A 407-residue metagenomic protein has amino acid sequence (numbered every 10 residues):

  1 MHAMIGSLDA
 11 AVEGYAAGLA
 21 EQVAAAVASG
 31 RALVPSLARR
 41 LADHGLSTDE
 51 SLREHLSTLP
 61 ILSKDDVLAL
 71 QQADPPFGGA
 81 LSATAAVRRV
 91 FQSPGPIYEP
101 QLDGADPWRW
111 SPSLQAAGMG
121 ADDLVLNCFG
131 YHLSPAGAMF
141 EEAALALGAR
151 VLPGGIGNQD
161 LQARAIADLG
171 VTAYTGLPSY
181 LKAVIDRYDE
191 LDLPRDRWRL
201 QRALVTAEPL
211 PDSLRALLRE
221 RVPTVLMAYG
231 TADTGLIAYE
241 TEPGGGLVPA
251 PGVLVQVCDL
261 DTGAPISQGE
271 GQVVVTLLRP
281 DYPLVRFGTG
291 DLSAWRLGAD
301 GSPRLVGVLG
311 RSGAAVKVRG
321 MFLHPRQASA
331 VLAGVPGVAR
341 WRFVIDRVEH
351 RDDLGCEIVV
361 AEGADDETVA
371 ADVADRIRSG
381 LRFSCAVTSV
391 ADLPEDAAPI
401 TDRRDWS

Functional and structural regions predicted by a protein language model:
M1-A116, G120-A121, H350-G355, A364-S407: Nucleotide 5′-phosphate-binding alpha/beta core
M1-S29, L147-S407: Active-site glycine/GP-rich loop and adjacent strand/helix microenvironment that borders small-molecule binding pockets
A85, A105-R109, H132-A136, G154-N158: Short secondary-structure boundary/capping elements
Q92-A105, E141-V151, V171-T175: Acidic/glycine-enriched edge-of-secondary-structure segments
L102-A105, A117-M119, A136-M139, R164 (+1 more regions): Short, conserved acidic/polar surface loops in the N-terminal third of protein domains
W110-L126, Q159-V171: Conserved ATP-dependent adenylate/AMP-binding module captured primarily in the ANL superfamily
A116-V151: Conserved AMP-binding loop of ANL adenylate-forming enzymes
